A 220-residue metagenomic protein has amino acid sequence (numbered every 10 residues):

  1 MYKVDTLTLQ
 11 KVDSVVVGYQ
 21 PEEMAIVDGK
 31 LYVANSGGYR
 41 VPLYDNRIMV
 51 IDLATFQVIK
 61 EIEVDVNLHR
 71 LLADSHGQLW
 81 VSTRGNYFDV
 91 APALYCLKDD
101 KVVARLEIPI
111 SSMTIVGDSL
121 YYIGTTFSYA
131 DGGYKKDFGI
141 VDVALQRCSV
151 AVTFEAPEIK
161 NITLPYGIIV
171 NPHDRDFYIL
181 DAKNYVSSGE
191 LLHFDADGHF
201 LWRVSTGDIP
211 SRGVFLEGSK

Functional and structural regions predicted by a protein language model:
M1-K220: Predominantly soluble domains enriched in secretory-pathway, periplasmic, or organellar proteins
